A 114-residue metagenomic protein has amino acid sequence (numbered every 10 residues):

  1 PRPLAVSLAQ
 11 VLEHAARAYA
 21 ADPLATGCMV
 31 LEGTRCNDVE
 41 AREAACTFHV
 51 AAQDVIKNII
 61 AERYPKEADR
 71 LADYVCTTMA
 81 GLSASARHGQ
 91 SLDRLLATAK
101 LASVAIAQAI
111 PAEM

Functional and structural regions predicted by a protein language model:
P1-T26, A72-V75: Hydrophobic alpha-helical connector segments
R2, V6-Q10, V39-R63, D73 (+2 more regions): Amphipathic alpha-helical packing segments from all-alpha helical-bundle domains
Q10-H14, T78, L101-A105: Contiguous, function-dense segments enriched for cysteine-driven chemistry and partner/ligand-binding capacity
A18, C36, C76-R94, A105-E113: Amphipathic C-terminal alpha-helical segment
A20-E40: Amphipathic alpha-helical segments used for helix-helix packing
G27-M29, A44, R94-L95, M114: Short, hydrophobic secondary-structure boundary micro-motifs
E32-C36, F48-H49, T77, L101: Hydrophobic alpha-helical segments of small multi-pass membrane proteins
A61-A68, P111-M114: Surface-exposed helix-capping loop/turn segments at secondary-structure junctions
